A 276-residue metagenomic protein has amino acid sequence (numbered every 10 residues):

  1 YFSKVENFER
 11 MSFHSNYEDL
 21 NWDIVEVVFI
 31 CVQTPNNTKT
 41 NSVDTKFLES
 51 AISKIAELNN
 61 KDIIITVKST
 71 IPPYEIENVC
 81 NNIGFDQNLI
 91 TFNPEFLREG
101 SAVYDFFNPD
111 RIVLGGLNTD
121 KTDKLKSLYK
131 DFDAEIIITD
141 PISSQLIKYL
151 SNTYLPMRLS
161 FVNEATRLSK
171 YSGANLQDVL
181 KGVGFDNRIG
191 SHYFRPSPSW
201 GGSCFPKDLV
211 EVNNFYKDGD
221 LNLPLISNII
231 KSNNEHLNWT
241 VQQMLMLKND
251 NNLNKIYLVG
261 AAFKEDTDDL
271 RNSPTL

Functional and structural regions predicted by a protein language model:
Y1-L276: Structural/interface elements that position substrates and couple domains in central-metabolism enzymes
